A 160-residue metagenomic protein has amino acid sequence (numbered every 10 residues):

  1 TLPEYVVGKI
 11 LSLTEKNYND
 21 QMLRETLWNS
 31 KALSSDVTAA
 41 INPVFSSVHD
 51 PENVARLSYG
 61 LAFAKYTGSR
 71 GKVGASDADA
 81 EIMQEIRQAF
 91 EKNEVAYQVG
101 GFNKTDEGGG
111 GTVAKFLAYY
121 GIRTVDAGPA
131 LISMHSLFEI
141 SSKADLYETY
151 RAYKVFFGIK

Functional and structural regions predicted by a protein language model:
T1-A55: Acidic/histidine-rich catalytic neighborhood of metal-dependent amide-processing enzymes
T1-E4, A80, E107, G128 (+2 more regions): Conserved structured core elements
V6-T14, I41, A89, N93 (+2 more regions): Generic, well-ordered alpha-helical scaffold segments in large soluble proteins
L11-E15, H49, A75, L131 (+1 more regions): Non-transmembrane, aqueous-exposed alpha-helical and coiled segments at domain scale
Q21-T26, K92-N93, R123, I159-K160: Secondary-structure transition/capping motifs at alpha-helix termini and the adjoining loop/turn into the next element
L27-N29, F116, D145: Secondary-structure capping and boundary motifs in well-ordered enzyme cores
A40-F45, H49-S136: Active-site-adjacent substrate-binding region of metalloamidase/peptidase-like peptide-processing proteins
P129-K160: His/Asp/Glu-rich mid-to-C-terminal helical/loop segments that flank catalytic regions of hydrolases
